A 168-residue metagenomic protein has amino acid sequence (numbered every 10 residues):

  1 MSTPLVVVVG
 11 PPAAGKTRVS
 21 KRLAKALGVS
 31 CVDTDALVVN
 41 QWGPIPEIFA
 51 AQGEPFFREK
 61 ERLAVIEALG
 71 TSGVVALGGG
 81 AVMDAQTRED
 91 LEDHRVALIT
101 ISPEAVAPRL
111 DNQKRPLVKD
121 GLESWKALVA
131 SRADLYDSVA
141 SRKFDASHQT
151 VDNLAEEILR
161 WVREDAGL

Functional and structural regions predicted by a protein language model:
S2, R18, A26, A133-L168: NTP-dependent small-molecule kinase module
V8: Hydrophobic anchor at the beta1->P-loop junction of P-loop NTPases
P11: P-loop (Walker A) phosphate-binding loop of NTP-binding proteins
G15: Conserved glycine(s) of the Walker
K25-T34: Post-Walker A helix-loop "phosphate-sensing" segment adjacent to the P-loop in P-loop NTPases
D33-D90: ATP-dependent small-molecule kinase phosphotransfer cores that center on conserved nucleotide phosphate-binding segments
G79-V82, S102-E104, Q149: Short glycine-rich anion-binding loops that position phosphate/pyrophosphate groups of nucleotides and phosphorylated
D93-L135: A glycine- and Lys/Arg-enriched "phosphate-lid" helix/loop adjacent to the NTP-binding pocket of small-molecule kinases
